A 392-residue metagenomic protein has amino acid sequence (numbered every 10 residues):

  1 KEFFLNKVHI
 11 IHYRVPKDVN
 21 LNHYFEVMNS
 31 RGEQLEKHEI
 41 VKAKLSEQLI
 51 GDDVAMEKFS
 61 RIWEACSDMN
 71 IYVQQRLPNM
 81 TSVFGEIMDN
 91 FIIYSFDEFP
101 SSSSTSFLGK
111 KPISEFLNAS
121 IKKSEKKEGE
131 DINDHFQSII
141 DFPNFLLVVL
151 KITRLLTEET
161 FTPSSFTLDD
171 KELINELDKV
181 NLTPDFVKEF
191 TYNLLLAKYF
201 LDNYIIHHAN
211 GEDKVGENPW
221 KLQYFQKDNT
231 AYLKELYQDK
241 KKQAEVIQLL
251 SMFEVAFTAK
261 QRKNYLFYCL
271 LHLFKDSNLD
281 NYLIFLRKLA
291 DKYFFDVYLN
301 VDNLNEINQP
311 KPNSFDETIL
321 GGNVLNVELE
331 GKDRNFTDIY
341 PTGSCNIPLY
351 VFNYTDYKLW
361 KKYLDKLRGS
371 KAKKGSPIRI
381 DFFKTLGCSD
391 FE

Functional and structural regions predicted by a protein language model:
K1-F391: Flexible coil/loop and intrinsically disordered segments
